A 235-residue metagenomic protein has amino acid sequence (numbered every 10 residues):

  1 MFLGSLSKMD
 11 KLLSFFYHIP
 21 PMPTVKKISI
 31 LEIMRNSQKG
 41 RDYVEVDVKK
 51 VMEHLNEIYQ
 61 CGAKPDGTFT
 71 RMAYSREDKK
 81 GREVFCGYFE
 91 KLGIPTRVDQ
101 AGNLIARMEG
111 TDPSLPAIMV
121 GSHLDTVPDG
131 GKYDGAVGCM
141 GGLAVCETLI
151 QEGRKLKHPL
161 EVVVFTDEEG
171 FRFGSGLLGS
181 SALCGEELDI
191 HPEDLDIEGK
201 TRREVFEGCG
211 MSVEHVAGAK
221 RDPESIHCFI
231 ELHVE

Functional and structural regions predicted by a protein language model:
M1-F2, L6-S14, P20, K26-L31: Intrinsically disordered, low-complexity segments enriched in serine/proline and basic residues
Y17-H18, Q38: Low-complexity, intrinsically disordered or signal/transmembrane-proximal segments
M34-S75: N-terminal capping segment at the start of a domain
A63-E109: A non-catalytic alpha/beta surface segment that caps or lines the substrate-entry region of metallo-dependent hydrolase
Y88-L92, L104-V137, G142: Catalytic-core environment of secreted peptidases
T96-Q100, V120-S122, V162-V164: General beta-strand structural signal in soluble alpha/beta enzymes
V127, V137-E235: Acidic/histidine-rich catalytic neighborhood of metal-dependent amide-processing enzymes
